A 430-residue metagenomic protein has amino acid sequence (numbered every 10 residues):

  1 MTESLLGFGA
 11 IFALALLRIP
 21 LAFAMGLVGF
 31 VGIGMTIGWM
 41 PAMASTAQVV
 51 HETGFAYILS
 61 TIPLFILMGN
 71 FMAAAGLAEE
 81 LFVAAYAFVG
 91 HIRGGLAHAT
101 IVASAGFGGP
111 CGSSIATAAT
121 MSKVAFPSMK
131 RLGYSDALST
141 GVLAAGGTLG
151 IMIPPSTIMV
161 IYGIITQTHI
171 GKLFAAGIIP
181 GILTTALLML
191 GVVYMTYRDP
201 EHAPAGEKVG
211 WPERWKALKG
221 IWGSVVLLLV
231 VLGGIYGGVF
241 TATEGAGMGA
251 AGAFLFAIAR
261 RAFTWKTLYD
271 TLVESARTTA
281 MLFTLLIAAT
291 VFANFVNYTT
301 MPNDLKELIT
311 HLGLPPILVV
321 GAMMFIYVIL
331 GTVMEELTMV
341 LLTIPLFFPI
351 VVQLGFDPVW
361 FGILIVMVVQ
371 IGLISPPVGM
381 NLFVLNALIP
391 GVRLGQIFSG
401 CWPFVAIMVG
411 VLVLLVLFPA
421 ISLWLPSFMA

Functional and structural regions predicted by a protein language model:
M1-A430: Alpha-helical transmembrane segments of multi-pass membrane transport proteins
